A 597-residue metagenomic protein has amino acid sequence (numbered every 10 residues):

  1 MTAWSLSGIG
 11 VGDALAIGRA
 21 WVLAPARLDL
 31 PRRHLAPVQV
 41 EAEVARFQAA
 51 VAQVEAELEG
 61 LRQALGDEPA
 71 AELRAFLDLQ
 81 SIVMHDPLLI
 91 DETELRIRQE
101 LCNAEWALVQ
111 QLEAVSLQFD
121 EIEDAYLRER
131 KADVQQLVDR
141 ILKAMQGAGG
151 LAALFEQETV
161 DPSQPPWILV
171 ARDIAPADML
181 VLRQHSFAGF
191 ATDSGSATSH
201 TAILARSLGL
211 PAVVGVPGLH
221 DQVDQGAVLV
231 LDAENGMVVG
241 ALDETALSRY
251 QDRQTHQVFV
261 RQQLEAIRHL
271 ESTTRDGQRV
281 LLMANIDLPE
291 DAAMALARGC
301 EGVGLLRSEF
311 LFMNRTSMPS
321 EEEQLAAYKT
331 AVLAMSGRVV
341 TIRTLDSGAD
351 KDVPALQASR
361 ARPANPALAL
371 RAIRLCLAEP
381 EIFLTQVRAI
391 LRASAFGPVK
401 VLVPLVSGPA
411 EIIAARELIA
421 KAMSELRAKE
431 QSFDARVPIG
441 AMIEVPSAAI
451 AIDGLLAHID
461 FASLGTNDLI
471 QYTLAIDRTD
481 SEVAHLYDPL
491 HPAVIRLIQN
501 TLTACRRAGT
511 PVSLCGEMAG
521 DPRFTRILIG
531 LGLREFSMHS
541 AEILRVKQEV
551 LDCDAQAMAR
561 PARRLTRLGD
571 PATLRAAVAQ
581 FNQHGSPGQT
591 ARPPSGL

Functional and structural regions predicted by a protein language model:
M1-A334, V340-S347, L375, E379 (+7 more regions): Non-catalytic, soluble scaffold/interaction modules
R261-L597: Conserved alpha/beta-domain cores
